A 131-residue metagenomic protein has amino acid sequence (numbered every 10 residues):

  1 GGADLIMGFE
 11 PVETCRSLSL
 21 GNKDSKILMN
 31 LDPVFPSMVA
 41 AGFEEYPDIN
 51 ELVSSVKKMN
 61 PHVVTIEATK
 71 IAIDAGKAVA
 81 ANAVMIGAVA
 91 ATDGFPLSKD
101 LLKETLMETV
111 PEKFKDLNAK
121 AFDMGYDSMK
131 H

Functional and structural regions predicted by a protein language model:
G1-H131: Active-site cofactor/cluster-binding pocket
